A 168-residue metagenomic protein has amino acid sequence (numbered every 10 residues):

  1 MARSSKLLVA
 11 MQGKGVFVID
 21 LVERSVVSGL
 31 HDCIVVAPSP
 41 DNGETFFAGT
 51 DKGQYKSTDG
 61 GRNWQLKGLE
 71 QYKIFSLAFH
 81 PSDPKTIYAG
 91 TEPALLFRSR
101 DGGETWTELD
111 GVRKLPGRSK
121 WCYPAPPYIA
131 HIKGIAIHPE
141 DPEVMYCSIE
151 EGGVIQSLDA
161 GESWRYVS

Functional and structural regions predicted by a protein language model:
M1-S168: Extracellular glycan-interacting surfaces
